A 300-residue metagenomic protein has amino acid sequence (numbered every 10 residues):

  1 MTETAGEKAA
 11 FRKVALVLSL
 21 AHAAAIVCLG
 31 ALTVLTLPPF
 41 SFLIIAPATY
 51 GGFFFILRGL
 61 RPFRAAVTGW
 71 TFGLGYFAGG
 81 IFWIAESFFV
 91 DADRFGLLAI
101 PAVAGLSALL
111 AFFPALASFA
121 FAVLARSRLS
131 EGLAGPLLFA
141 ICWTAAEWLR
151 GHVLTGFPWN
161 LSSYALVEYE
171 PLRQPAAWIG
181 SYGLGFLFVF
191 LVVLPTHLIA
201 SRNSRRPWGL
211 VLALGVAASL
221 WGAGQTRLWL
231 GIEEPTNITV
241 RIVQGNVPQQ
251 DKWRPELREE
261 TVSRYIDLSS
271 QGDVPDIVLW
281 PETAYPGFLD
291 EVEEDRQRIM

Functional and structural regions predicted by a protein language model:
T2-W229, S270, I277: Membrane-embedded alpha-helical bundles of multi-pass enzymes that act on lipidic or dolichyl-linked glycan substrates
G224-M300: Soluble catalytic regions of membrane-associated enzymes that act on cell-envelope and secretory-pathway components
